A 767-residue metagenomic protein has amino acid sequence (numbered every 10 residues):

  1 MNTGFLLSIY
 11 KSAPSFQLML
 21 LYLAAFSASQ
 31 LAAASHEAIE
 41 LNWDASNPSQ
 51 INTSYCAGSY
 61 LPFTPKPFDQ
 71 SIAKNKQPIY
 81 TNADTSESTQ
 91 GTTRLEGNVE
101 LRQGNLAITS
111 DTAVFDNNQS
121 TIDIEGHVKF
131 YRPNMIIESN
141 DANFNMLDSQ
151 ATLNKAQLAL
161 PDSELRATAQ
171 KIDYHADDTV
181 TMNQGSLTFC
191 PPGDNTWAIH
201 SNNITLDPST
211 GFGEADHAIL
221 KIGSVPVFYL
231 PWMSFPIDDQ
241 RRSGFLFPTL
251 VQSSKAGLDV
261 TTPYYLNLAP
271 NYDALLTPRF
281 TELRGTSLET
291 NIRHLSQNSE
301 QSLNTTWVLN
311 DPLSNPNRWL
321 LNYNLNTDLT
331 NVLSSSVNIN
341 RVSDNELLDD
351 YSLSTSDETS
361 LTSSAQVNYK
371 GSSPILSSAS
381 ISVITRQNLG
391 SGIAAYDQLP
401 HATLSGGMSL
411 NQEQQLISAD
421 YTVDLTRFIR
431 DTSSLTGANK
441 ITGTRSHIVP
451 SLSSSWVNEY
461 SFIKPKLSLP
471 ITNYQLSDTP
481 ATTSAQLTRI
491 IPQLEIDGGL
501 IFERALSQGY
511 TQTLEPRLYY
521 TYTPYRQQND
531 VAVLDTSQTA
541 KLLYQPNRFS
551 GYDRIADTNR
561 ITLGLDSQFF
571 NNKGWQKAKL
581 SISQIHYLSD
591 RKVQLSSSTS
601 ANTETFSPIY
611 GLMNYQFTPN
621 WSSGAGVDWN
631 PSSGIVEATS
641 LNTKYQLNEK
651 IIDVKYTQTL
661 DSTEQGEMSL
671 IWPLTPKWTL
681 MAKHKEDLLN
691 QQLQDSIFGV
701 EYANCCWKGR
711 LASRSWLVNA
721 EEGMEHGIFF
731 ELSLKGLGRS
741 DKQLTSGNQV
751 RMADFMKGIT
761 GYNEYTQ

Functional and structural regions predicted by a protein language model:
M1-S12: N-terminal secretory signal peptides that target proteins for export/translocation
Q17-Q30: Bacterial N-terminal signal peptides
L31-S35: Boundary at the C-terminal end of the N-terminal hydrophobic targeting segment
H36-T93: N-terminal, post-cleavage mature segments of outer-membrane and organellar outer-membrane proteins involved
I39, S46, Q50-G58, K129 (+5 more regions): Outer-membrane beta-barrel proteins and related beta-barrel translocases across Gram-negative bacteria
T64-A83, E96-T112, E125-R132, K155-D162 (+2 more regions): Interaction modules related to DNA damage response and DNA replication/repair
T85, R94, E100, A107 (+7 more regions): Discrete beta-strand positions within long extracellular beta-solenoid architectures
E87, R94-E96, E100, V114 (+5 more regions): Short, conserved beta-strand segments within well-ordered enzyme catalytic domains that often line or immediately flank
